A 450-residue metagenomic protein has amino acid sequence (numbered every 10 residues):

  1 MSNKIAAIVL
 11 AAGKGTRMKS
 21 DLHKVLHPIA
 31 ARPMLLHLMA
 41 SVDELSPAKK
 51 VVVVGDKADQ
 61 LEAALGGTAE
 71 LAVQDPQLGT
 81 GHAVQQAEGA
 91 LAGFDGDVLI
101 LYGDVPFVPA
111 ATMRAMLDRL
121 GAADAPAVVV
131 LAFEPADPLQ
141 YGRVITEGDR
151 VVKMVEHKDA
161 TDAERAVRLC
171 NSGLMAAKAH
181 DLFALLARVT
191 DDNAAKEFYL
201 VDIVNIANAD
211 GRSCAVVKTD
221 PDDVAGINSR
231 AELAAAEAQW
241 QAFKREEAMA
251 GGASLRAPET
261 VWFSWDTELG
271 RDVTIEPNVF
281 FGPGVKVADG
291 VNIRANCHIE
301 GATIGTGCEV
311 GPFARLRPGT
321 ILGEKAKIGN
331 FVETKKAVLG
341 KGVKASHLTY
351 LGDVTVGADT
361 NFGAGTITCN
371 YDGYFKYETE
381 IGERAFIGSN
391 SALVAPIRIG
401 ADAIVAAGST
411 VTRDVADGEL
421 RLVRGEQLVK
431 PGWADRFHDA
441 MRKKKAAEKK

Functional and structural regions predicted by a protein language model:
M1-A6, R32-D118, A123, R442-K443: Conserved N-terminal catalytic core of the sugar/cofactor nucleotidyltransferase
M1-S20: N-terminal nucleotide-binding beta1-loop-alpha1 segment
N3, R168-L269: Conserved alpha/beta core of the MobA/IspD/sugar-nucleotide pyrophosphorylase nucleotidyltransferase superfamily
L10-A11, V53, L101-Y102, V130-E134 (+3 more regions): Short beta-strand segments
I29, L101, R421: Catalytic metal- and UDP-sugar-binding loop of GT-A-like glycosyltransferases, i.e., residues flanking the conserved
D59, G67, V108-A194, V201: Conserved core of the sugar-phosphate nucleotidyltransferase
T260-K325: Acidic, glycine-rich loop-and-beta core segments that form the ion-binding/anion-interacting portion of active sites
E309-K450: Glycine-rich hexapeptide-repeat left-handed beta-helix
